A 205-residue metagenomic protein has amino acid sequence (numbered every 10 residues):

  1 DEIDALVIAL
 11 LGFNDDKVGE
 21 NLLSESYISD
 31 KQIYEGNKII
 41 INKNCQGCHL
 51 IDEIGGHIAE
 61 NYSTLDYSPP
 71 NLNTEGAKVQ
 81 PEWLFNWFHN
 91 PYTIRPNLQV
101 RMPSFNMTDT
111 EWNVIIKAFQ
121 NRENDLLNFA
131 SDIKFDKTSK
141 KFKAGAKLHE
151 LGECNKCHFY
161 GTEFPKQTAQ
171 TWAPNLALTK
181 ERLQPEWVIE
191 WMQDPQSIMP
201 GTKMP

Functional and structural regions predicted by a protein language model:
D1-E20, G56-E123, P165-P205: Extracytoplasmic electron-transfer domains, predominantly the class I c-type cytochrome c fold
E2, I41-G47, D52, R101 (+3 more regions): Short pre-active-site segment immediately N-terminal to redox-active cysteine/selenocysteine motifs in thiol-based
F13-I41, N124-E150: Electrostatic cytochrome c docking/interface patches
E35-G36, G47-I54, D66, H158-G161 (+2 more regions): Well-ordered, non-transmembrane segments within structured domains
G36, I41-C48, S68-N71, Q80 (+3 more regions): Extended, hydrophobic alpha-helical segments in both membrane/secreted and soluble proteins
